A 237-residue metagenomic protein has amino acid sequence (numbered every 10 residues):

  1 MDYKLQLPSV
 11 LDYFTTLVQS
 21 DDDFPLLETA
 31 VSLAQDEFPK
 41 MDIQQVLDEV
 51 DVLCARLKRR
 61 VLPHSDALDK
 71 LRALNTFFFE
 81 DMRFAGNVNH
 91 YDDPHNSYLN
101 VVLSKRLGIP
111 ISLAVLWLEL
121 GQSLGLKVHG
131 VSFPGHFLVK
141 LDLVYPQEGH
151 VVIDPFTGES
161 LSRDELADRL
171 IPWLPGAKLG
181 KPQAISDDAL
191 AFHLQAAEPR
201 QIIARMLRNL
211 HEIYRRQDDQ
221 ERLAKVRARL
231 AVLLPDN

Functional and structural regions predicted by a protein language model:
M1-N237: A structural boundary/capping signal
